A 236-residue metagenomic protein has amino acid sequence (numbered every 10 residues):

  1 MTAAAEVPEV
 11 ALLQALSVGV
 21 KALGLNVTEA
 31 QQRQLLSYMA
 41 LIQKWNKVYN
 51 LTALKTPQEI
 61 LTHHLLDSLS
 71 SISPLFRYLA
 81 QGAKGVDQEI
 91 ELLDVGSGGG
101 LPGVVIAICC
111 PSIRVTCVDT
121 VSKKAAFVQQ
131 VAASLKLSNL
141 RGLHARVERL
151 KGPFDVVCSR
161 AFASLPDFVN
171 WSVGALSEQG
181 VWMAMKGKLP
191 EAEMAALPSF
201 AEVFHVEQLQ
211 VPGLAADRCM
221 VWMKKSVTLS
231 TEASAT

Functional and structural regions predicted by a protein language model:
T2-D87, K123-A126, Q130-S138, S234-A235: Class I SAM-dependent transferase core
I42, I106, M185-K186, M223: Residue-level signal for inorganic ion chemistry
L66-S159, V169-N170: Conserved SAM/SAH cofactor-binding pocket of Class I
D119-K123, S164, G187: Short beta->alpha hinge that forms the Motif I/post-I loop of the SAM-binding pocket
S138-L140, G180, F204: Short, conserved active-site loop motifs that form the nucleotide-linked donor/cofactor pocket
V169-V181: A short glycine-rich, Lys/Arg-flanked "PGG" loop and its adjoining helix->strand segment in the class I
Q179-L189: Conserved beta-strand signature within the Rossmann-like core of class I S-adenosyl-L-methionine
L189-T236: Active-site capping/gating segments
